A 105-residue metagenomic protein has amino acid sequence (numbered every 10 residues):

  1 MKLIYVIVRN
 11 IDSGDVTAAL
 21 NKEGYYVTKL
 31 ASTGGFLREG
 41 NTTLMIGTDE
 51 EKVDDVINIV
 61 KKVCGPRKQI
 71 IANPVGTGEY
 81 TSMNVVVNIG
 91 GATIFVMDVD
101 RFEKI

Functional and structural regions predicted by a protein language model:
M1-I105: Positively charged, small/polar-rich N-terminal and surface patches that mediate targeting and assembly and bind
